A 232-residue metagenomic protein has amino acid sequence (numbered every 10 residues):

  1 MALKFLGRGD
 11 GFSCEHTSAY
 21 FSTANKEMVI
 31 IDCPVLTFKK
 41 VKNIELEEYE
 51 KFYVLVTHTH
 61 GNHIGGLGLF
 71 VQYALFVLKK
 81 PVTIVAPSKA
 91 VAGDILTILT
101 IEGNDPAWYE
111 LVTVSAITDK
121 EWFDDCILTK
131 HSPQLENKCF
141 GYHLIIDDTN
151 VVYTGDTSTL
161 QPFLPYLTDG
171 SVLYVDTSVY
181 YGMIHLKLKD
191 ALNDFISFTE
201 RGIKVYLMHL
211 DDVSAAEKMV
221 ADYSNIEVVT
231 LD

Functional and structural regions predicted by a protein language model:
M1-E47, V114-P165, D232: Core dinuclear metal-dependent hydrolase active-site scaffold
E27-V29, E50-L55, T149-Y153, S171-V172 (+1 more regions): Structural motif
I31-D32, T57, T154-G155, V175 (+1 more regions): Active-site flanking residues adjacent to catalytic metal/cofactor-binding acidic residues
P34, S88-A90, L210-V213: Residues in the short beta-alpha loop(s) of Rossmann-like NAD(P)-binding domains
L36-V85: Active-site metal-binding motif and surrounding structural segment of the metallo-beta-lactamase
G65-A74, T97, A215-V220: Metal-dependent catalytic neighborhoods of phosphoester/phosphodiester hydrolases
P81-V82, A86-C139, V228-L231: Metallo-beta-lactamase
T159-D232: Cap/insert and terminal regions of metallo-dependent hydrolase folds
